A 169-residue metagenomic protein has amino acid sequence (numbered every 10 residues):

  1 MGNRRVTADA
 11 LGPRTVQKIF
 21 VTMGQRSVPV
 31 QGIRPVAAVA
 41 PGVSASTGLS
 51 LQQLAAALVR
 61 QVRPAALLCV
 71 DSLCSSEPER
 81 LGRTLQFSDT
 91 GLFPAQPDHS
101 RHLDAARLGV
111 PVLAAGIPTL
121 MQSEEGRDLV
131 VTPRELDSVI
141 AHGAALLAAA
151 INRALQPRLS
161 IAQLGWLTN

Functional and structural regions predicted by a protein language model:
M1-D9, A45, S72-S76: Gly/Ser/Thr-rich loops at beta-strand to alpha-helix junctions that form or flank small-molecule/cofactor-binding
N3-R34, A38: Glycine-rich phosphate/diphosphate-binding loop of Rossmann-like nucleotide-binding domains
A10, R14, S50-L54, V62 (+1 more regions): Conserved active-site and cofactor/substrate-binding residues in soluble primary-metabolism enzymes
R34-V59, R63: A structural-propensity feature for long, helix-poor, extended segments
A37-V39, A66, S88, P111-G116: Hydrophobic/aromatic beta-strand patches that form the interior of the parallel beta-sheet core in alpha/beta enzyme
Q52-H102: Glycine-rich phosphate-binding loop
P97-L120: Short, flexible loop segments at boundaries between secondary-structure elements
V112-N169: C-terminal functional extensions of proteins
